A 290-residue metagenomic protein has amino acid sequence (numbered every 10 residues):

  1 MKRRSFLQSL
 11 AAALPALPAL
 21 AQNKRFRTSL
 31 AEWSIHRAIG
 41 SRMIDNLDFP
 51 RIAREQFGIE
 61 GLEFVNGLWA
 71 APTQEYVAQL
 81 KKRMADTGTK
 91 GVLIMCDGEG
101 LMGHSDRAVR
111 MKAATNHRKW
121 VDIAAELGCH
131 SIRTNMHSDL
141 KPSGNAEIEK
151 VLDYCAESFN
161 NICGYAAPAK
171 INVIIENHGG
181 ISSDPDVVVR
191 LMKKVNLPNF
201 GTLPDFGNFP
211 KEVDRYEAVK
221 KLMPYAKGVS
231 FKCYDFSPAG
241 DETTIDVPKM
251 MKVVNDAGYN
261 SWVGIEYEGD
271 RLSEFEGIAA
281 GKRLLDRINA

Functional and structural regions predicted by a protein language model:
K2-G58, S182-A290: Histidine-acidic metal/acid-base catalytic patches
L10-R27, R51, R83-C96, G100-P204 (+2 more regions): Active-site acidic/histidine proton-transfer and metal-coordination neighborhood in alpha/beta enzyme cores
E32, N66-W69, G98, M136 (+2 more regions): Residues that line or immediately flank small-molecule/substrate-binding pockets and catalytic motifs
E60, K90, H130, N260-S261: Short acidic/polar active-site loop segments enriched in Thr and Asp
G61-E63, L93, R133, S230 (+1 more regions): Conserved beta-strand positions in the central sheet of alpha/beta enzyme cores
E63-L80, D139-P142: Glycine-rich, proline-tolerant flexible connector loops at the mouths of alpha/beta enzymes
P72-A78, R110, E274-G277: Metal-dependent catalytic neighborhoods of phosphoester/phosphodiester hydrolases
Y76-D86, I162, A218, M250-V253: Catalytic-core regions built around general acid/base machinery
